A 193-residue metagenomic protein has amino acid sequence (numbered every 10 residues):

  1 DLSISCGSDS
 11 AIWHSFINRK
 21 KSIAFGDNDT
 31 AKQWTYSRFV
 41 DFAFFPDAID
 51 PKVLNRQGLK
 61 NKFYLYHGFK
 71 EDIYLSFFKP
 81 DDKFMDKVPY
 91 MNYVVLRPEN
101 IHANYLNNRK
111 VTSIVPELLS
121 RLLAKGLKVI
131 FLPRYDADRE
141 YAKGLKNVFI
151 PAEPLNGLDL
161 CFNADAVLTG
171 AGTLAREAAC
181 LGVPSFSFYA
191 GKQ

Functional and structural regions predicted by a protein language model:
D1-Q57: Active-site and donor-binding regions of nucleotide-sugar-utilizing enzymes
L2-H14, S22-G26, L160-Q193: A donor-sugar binding/catalytic signature common to diverse glycosyltransferases and related nucleotide-sugar
R19, F39-D41, K60, M91 (+3 more regions): Short, well-ordered alpha-helix to beta-strand connector turns
F25, P46, Y66, R97 (+2 more regions): Generic beta-sheet signal
A43-K110: A nucleotide-sugar donor-handling region in carbohydrate enzymes
N108-P116, V148-P151: Charged helix-capping and loop-helix junction motifs
L119-P151: Catalytic donor nucleotide-activated moiety binding site of glycosyltransferases and closely related
P151-D159: Conserved active-site histidine-acidic residue motif and adjacent donor-binding/catalytic loop of glycosyltransferases
